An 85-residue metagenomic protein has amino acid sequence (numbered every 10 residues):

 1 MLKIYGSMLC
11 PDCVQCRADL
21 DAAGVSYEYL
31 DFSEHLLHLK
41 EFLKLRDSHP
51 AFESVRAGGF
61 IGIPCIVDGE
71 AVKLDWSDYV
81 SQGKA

Functional and structural regions predicted by a protein language model:
M1-L30: Local sequence-structure signature of Cys/Sec-based thiol-disulfide redox active-site neighborhoods
L9, F32-H35, V72: Short beta->alpha junction loops/turns
A18-L20, K44, V80-Q82: Short, glycine/charged-enriched secondary-structure capping and boundary segments
Y27-S48: Thiol-based oxidoreductase modules, predominantly thioredoxin-like and allied folds used for disulfide exchange
H38, R56-F60, K84: Residue-level signal for alpha-helical context at structural boundaries
D47-A51, A71: Generic structural signal for secondary-structure transition and capping sites
A51-V67: Structural micro-motif
C65-A85: Non-catalytic, surface beta->alpha helical segment in thiol-disulfide oxidoreductase systems
